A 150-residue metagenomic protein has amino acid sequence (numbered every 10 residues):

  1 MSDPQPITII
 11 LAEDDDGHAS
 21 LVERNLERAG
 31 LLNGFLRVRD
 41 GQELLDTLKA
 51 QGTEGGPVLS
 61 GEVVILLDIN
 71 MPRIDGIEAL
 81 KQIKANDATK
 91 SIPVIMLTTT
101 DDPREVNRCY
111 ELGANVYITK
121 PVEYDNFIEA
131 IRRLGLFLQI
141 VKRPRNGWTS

Functional and structural regions predicted by a protein language model:
M1-L11, D15-L36, Q42-L45, K49 (+2 more regions): Non-catalytic signal-transmission and effector/linker regions of two-component phosphorelay proteins
L67, I95-L97: Hydrophobic/aromatic residues positioned on beta-strands within the core alpha/beta folds
I69-M71: Receiver (REC) domain active-site loop signature in two-component systems and cognate sites in sensor histidine kinases
R73-I74, I83: Hydrophobic residue at a beta-alpha junction that N-caps the helix immediately following a catalytic beta-strand/loop
T99-D101: Short, conserved "switch-loop" micro-motifs in signal-transduction and mechanochemical regulators
N115: Short, glycine/charged-rich "phosphate-handling" switch motifs in NTP-dependent and phosphotransfer domains
K120: A Lys-centered signature of the CheY-like receiver
